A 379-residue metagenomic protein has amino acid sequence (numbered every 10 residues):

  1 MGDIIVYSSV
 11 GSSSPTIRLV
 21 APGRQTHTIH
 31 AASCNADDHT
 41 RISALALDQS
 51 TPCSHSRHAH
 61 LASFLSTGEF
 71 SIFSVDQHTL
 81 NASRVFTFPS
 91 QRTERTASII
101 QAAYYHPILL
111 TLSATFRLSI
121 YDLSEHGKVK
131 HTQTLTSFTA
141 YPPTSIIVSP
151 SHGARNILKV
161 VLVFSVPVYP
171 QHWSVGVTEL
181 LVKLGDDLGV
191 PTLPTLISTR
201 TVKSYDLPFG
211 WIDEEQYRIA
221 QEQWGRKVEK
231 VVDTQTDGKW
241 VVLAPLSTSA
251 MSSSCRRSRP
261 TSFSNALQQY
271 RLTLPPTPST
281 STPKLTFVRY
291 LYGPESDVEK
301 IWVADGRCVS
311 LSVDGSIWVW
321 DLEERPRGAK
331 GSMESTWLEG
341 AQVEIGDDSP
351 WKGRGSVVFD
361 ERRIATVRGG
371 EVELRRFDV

Functional and structural regions predicted by a protein language model:
M1-V175, E179-V182: Fungal eukaryote-biased detector of long internal structured cores
I4-G11, L61-L65, A102, L110-S113 (+7 more regions): Conserved beta-strand element within WD40/beta-propeller blades
P15-P22, F70-Q77, L118-L123, Q171-T195 (+6 more regions): WD40-repeat beta-propellers
L19, Q25-D37, N81-Q91, K130-T136 (+3 more regions): Beta-propeller fold detector
L47, A102-Y104, V148, T234-T236 (+2 more regions): Residue-level recognition of a conserved intra-blade site in WD40 beta-propeller repeats
T134-I147, D213-V231, S281-W302, P326-V358: Conserved blade-ending motifs and adjacent loop-strand segments that build the rim/top face of beta-propeller domains
E229-P276, P294-P326: Loop/turn-rich, solvent-exposed surfaces of beta-rich toroidal or solenoidal domains
I317, L322, W351-V379: Blade-level signature of beta-propeller repeat domains, shared across WD40, Kelch, NHL, RCC1 and BNR/Asp-box propellers
